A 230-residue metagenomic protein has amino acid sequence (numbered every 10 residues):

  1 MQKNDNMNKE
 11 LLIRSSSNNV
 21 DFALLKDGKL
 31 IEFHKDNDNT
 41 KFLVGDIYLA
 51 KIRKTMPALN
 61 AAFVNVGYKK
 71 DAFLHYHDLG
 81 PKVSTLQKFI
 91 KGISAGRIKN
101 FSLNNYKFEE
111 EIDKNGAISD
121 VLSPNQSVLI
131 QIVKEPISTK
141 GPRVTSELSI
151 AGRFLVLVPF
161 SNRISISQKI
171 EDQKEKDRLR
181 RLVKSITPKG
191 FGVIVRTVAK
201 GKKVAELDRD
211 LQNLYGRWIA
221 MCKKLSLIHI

Functional and structural regions predicted by a protein language model:
M1-I228: Single-stranded RNA-binding surfaces
